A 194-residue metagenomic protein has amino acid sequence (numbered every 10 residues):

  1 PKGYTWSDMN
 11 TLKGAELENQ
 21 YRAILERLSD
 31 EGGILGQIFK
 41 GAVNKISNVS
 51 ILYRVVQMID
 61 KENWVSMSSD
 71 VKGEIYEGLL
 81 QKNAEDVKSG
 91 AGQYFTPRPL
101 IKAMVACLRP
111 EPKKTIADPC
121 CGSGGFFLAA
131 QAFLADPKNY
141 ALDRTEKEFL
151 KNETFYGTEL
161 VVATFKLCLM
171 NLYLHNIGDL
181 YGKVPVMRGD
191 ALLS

Functional and structural regions predicted by a protein language model:
P1-P112, Y173-N176, L180-Y181, P185-A191: Non-catalytic, mostly N-terminal accessory regions of nucleic-acid modification and defense proteins
G90-S194: Conserved S-adenosyl-L-methionine
